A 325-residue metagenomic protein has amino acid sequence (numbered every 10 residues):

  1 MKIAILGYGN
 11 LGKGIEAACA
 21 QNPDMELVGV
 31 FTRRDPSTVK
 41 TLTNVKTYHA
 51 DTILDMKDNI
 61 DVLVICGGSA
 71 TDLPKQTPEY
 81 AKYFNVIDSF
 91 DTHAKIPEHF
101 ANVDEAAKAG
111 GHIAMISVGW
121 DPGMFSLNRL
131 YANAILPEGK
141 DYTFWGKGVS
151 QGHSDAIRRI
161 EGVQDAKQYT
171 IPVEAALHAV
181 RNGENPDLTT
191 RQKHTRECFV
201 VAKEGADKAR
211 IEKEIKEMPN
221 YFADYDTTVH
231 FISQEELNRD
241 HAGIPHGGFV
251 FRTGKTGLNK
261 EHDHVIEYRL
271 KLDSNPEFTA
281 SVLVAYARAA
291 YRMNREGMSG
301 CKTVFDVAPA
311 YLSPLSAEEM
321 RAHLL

Functional and structural regions predicted by a protein language model:
K2-I15: Glycine-rich adenosine-cofactor-binding loop
K13-G14, Q21-L27, F31-L54, V149-A287: C-terminal substrate-binding/catalytic lobe of Rossmann-fold NAD(P)-dependent oxidoreductases
I53-V62, A70-S89: Rossmann-fold NAD(P) dinucleotide-binding segment
D88-S89, A114-V118, F144, K167-Q168: General beta-strand structural signal in soluble alpha/beta enzymes
F90-A114: Rossmann-fold NAD(P)-binding glycine/threonine-rich loop
K108-N133, L283: Short alpha-helices
M124-K140, D155-D165, A289: Oxidoreductase and adenylate-handling cofactor-binding alpha/beta cores
H264-L325: NAD(P)-dependent Rossmann-like dehydrogenase/reductase catalytic/cofactor-binding core
